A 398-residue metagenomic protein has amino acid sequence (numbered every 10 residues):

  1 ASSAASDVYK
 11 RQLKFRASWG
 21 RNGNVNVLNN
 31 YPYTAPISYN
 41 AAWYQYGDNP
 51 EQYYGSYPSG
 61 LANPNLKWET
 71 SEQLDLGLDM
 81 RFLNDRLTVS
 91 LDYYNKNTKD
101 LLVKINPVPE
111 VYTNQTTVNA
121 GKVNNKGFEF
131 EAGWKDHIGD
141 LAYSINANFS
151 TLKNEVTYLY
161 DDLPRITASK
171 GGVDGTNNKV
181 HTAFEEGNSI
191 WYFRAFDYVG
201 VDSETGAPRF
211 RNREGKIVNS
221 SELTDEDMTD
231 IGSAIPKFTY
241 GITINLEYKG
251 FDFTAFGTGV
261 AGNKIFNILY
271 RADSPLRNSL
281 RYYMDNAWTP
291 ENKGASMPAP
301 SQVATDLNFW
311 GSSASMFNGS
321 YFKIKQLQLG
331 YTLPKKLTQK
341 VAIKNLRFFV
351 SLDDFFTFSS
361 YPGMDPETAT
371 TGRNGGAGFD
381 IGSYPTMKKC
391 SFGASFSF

Functional and structural regions predicted by a protein language model:
S3-V180, G311, S315-F398: Extracellular/periplasmic, surface-exposed regions of secreted and cell-surface proteins
N26-V27, R194, T254-F256, N263-I265 (+1 more regions): Short helix/loop capping segments that flank catalytic or ligand/cofactor-binding pockets
N40-L61, V173-I231, R281-S315: Flexible glycine-rich, low-complexity coil/linker segments exposed to the extracellular/periplasmic environment
E72, D92-Y93, E222-D230, Y240 (+3 more regions): A signal for specific C-terminal beta-sheet/loop modules enriched in small/flexible residues with GP/PG/PP motifs
D79, L83-L87, H137-A142, K237-R271 (+2 more regions): Subset of outer-membrane beta-barrel
V118-P236, E247, T258-N263, L269: Gram-negative outer-membrane beta-barrel transporters
G232, T243, G382: Conserved aromatic-histidine-acidic binding/catalytic patches
V260-D353: Extracytoplasmic gating/loop element in the C-terminal half of outer-membrane beta-barrel translocons and assembly
